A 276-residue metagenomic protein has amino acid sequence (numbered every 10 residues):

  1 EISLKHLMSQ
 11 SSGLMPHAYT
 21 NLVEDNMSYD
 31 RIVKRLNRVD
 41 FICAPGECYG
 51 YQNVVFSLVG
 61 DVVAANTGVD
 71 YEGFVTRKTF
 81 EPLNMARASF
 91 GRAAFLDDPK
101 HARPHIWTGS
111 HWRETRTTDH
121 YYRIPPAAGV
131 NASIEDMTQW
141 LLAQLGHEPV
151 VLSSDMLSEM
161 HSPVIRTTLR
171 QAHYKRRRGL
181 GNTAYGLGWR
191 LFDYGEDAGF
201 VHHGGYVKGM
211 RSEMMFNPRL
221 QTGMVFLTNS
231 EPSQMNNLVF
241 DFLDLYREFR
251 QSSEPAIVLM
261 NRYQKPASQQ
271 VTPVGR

Functional and structural regions predicted by a protein language model:
E1-N53, G60, V69, R77 (+2 more regions): Active-site-proximal loop and beta-strand segments within enzyme catalytic domains
L4-K5, A86, R219-T222: Loop/turn elements at helix/coil->beta-strand transitions in domains of secreted/extracellular proteins
S12-P16, D40-F41, N84-A88, P149 (+2 more regions): Generic structural signal for secondary-structure transition and capping sites
Y19-T20, M27, A64-R77, E81 (+1 more regions): Catalytic loop of the DD-peptidase/beta-lactamase superfamily, centered on the K-T-G motif and neighboring
K34-N37, S89, H105, S154 (+2 more regions): Juxtamembrane helix-loop transition sites at the ends of transmembrane segments in multi-pass membrane proteins
F41, Y49, A88, L187 (+1 more regions): A broad, low-specificity signal marking well-ordered, structured residues that form hydrophobic/aromatic
F56, W107, F216-P218: Aromatic/pi-system hotspot detector in well-structured domains
